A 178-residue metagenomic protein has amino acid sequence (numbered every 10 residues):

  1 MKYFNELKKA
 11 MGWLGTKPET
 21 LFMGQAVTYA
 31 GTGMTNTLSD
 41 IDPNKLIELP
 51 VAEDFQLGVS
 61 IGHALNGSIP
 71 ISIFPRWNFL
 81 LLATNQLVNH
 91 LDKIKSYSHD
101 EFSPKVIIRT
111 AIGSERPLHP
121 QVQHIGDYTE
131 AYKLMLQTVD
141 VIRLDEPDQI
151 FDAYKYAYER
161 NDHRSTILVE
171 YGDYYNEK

Functional and structural regions predicted by a protein language model:
M1-K178: Thiamine diphosphate
